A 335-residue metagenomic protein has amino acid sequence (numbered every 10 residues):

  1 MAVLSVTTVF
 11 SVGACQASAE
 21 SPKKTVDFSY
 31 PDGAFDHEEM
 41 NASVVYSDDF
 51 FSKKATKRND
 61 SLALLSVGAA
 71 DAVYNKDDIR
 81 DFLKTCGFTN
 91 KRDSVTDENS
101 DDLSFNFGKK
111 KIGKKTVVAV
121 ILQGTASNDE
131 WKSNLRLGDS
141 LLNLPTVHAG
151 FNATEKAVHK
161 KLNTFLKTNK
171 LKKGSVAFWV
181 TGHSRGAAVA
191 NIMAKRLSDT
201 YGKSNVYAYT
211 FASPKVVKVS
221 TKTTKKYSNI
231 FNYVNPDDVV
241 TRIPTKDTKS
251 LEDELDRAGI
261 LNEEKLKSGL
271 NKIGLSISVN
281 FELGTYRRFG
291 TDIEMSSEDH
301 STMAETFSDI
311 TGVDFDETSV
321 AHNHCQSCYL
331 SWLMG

Functional and structural regions predicted by a protein language model:
M1-T7: Sec-dependent N-terminal signal peptides
V9-K23: Sec-dependent signal peptide cleavage junction
E20-S100: N-terminal low-complexity, Ser/Thr- and acidic-residue-enriched intrinsically disordered segments
D77-T181, S198-T210, T221-F231, M295-E298 (+2 more regions): A conserved cap/lid and substrate-binding interface adjacent to the catalytic center of lipid-processing enzymes
G182-G186, A190: Gly/Ala-rich beta-loop-alpha elbow adjacent to hydrolase catalytic centers
I192, R196: Active-site signature of alpha/beta-hydrolase-fold catalytic machinery across serine- and Asp/Cys-nucleophile hydrolases
V206-D299: The feature captures the conserved acid-bearing segment of alpha/beta-hydrolase catalytic domains
Y286-T291, S296-M334: Long, charge-rich alpha-helical interaction segments
